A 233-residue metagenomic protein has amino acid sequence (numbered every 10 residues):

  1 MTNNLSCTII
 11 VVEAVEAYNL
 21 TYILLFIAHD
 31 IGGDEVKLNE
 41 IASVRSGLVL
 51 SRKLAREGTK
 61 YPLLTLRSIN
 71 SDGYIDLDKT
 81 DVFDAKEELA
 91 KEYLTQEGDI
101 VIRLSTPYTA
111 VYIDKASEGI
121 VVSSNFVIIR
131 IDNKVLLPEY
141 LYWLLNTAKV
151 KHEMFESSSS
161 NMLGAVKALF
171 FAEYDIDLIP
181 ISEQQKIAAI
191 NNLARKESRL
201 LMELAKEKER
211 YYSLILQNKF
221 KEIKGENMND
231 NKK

Functional and structural regions predicted by a protein language model:
Y18-K60, L178-K233: Non-catalytic DNA-recognition/assembly elements of restriction-modification systems
N39-K53, I69-E97: Sequence-specific dsDNA recognition surfaces
L54-Y61, T80-D81, Y93-T95, I113-N125: Short, surface-exposed loop/turn microsegments at beta-strand edges and helix-strand junctions
I100-I102: Generic structural signal for buried aliphatic residues
L104-L144: A short beta-sheet element
I120-N125, S160-Q185: A short glycine-rich beta-alpha junction/loop motif
P138-K149, F155-S157: Glycine- and charge-enriched low-complexity intrinsically disordered segments
